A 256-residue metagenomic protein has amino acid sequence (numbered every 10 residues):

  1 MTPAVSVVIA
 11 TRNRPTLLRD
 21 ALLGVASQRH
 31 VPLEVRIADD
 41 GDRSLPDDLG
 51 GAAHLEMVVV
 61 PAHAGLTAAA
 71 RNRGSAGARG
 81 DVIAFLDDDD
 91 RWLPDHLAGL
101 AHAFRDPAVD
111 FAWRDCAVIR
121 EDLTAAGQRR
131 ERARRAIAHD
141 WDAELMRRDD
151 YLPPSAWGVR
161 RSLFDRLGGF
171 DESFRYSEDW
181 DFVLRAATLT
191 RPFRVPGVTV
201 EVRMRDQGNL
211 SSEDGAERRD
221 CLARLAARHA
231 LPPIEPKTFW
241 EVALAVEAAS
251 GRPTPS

Functional and structural regions predicted by a protein language model:
M1-G24: N-proximal low-complexity "stem/linker" segments adjacent to membrane-targeting elements
L23-P32: Short, acidic, metal-binding catalytic loop of nucleotide-sugar glycosyltransferases
P61-A78: Glycine-rich, basic loop-to-helix element that forms the pyrophosphate-binding segment of sugar-nucleotide handling
I83: Short aromatic/hydrophobic "clamp" motif used to bind/position activated sugar donors
L97-Q128: Conserved donor NDP-sugar-binding/catalytic core segment of glycosyltransferases
D115, R130-D149: Short, flexible, basic/aromatic active-site loop/helix in glycosyltransferases
H139-D140, V198, V202-R205, S211-F239: Catalytic core of nucleotide-sugar-dependent glycosyltransferases
R175-F182: Acidic donor-binding loop at a coil-to-helix junction in glycosyltransferase catalytic cores that engages
